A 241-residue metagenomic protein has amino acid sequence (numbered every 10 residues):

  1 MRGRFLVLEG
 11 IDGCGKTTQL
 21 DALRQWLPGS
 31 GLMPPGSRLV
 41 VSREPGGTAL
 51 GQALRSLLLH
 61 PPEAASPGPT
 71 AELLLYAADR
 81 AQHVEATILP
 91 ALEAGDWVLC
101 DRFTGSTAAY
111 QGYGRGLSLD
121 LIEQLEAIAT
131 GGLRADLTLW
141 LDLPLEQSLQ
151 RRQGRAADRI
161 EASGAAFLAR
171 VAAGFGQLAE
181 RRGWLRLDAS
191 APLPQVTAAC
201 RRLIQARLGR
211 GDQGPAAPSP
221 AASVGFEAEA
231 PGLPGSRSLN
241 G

Functional and structural regions predicted by a protein language model:
R2-F5: Pre-Walker A (Motif I) flank of P-loop NTPase domains
L8: Hydrophobic anchor at the beta1->P-loop junction of P-loop NTPases
I11: P-loop (Walker A) phosphate-binding loop of NTP-binding proteins
K16: Conserved lysine of the Walker
Q19: Hydrophobic positions on the alpha1 helix immediately C-terminal to the Walker A/P-loop
A22-R24, E146-G241: NTP-dependent small-molecule kinase module
P34-T130: ATP-dependent small-molecule kinase phosphotransfer cores that center on conserved nucleotide phosphate-binding segments
R102, S106-A173: A glycine- and Lys/Arg-enriched "phosphate-lid" helix/loop adjacent to the NTP-binding pocket of small-molecule kinases
